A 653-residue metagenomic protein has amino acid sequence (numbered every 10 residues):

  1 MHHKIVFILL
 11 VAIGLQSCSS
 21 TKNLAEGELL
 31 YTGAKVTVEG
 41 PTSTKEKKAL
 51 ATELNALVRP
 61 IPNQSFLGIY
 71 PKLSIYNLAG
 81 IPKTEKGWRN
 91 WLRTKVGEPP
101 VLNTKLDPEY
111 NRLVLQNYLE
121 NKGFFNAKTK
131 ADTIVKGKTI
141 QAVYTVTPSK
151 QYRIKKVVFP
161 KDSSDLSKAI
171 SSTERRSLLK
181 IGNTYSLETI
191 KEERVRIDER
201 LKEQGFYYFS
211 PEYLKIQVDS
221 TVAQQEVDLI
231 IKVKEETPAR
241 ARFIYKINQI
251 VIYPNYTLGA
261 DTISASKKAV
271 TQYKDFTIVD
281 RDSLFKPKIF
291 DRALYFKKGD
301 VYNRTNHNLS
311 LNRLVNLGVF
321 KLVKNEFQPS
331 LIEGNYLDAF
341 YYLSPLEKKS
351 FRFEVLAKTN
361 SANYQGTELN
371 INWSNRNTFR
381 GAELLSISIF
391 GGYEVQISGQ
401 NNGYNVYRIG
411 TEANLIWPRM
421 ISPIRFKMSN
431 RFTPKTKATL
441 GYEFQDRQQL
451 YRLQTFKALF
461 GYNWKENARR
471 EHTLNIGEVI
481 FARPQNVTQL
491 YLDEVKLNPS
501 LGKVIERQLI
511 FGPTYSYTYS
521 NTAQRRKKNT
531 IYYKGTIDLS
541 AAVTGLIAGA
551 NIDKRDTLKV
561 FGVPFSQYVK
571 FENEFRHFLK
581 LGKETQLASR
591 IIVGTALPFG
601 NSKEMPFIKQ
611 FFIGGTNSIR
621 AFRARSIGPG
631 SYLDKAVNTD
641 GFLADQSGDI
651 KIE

Functional and structural regions predicted by a protein language model:
H2-H3, S19-N316, L322-N325, Y336: Interaction-mediating elements
G14-S17: C-terminal motif of bacterial Sec signal peptides marking the signal peptidase cleavage site
S171-S172, E212, Y342, E354-L356 (+5 more regions): Transmembrane beta-strands of outer-membrane beta-barrel proteins
A241, K246-N430, V504-F511, Y519-N529: Outer-membrane beta-barrel initiation region
Q272-V279, K358-A362, T473-E653: C-terminal outer-membrane beta-barrel translocator/porin domains of Gram-negative envelope proteins and their
N335-L337, E347-F351, Q365-T367, G381-L385 (+8 more regions): Outer-envelope beta-barrel architecture signal
L369-N375, G391, T411-W417, L440 (+5 more regions): Residues on the lipid-exposed face of transmembrane beta-strands in outer-membrane beta-barrel proteins
G403-L490: Transmembrane beta-barrel wall of Gram-negative outer-membrane proteins
